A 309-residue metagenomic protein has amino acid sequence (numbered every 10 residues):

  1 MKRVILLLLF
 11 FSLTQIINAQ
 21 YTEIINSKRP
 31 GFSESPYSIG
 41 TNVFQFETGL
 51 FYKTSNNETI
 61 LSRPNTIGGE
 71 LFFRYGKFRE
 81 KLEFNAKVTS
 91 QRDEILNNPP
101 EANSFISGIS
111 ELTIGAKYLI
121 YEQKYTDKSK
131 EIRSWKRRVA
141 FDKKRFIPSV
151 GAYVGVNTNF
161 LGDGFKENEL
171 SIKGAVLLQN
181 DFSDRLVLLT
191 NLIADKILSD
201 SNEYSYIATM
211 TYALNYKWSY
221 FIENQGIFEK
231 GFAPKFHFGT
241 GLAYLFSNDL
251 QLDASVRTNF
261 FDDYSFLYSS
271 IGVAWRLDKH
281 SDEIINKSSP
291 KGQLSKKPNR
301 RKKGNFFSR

Functional and structural regions predicted by a protein language model:
M1-I25: Bacterial Sec-dependent N-terminal signal peptides
Q20-I197, S201-R309: Transmembrane beta-barrel domains of Gram-negative outer membranes and organellar outer membranes
